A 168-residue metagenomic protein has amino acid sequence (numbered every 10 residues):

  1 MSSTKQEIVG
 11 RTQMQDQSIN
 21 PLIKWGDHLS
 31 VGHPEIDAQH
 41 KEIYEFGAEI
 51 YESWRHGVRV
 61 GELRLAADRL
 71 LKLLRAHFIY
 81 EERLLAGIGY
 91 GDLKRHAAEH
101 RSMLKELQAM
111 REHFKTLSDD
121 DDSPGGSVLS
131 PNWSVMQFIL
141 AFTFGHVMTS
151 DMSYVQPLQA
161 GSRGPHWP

Functional and structural regions predicted by a protein language model:
S2-P168: Small-residue-biased structural context
